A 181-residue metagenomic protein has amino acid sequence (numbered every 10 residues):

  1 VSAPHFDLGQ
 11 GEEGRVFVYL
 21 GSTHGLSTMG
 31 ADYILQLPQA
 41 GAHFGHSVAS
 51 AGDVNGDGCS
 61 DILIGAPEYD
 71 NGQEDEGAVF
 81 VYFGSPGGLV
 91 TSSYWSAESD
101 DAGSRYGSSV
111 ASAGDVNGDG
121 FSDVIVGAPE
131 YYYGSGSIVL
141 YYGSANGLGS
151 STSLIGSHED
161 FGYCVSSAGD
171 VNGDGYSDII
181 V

Functional and structural regions predicted by a protein language model:
V1-V181: Conserved beta-strand/short-helix segments that make up beta-rich extracellular adhesion/recognition modules
